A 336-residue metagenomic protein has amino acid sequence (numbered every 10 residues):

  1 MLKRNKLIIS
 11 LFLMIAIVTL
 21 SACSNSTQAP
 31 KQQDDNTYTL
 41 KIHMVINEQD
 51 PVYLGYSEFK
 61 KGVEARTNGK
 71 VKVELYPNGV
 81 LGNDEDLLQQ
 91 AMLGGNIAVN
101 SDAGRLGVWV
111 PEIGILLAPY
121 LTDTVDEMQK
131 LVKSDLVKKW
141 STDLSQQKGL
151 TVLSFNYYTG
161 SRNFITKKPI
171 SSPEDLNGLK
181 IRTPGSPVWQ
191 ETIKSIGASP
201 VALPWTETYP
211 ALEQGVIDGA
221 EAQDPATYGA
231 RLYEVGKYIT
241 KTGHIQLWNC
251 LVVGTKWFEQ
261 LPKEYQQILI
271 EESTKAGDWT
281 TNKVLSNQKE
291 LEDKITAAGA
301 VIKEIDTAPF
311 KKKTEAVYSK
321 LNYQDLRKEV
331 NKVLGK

Functional and structural regions predicted by a protein language model:
M1-T39: Short, low-complexity disordered leader/linker segments with a strong preference for bacterial N-terminal type II
S24-D126, L136, S145-Q146, T151-K336: N-terminal secretory/targeting leader peptides
K130: Short beta-strand-centered segments that line the small-molecule binding cleft or hinge of alpha/beta clamshell
W140: Basic, amphipathic alpha-helical recognition segments used for DNA target recognition
